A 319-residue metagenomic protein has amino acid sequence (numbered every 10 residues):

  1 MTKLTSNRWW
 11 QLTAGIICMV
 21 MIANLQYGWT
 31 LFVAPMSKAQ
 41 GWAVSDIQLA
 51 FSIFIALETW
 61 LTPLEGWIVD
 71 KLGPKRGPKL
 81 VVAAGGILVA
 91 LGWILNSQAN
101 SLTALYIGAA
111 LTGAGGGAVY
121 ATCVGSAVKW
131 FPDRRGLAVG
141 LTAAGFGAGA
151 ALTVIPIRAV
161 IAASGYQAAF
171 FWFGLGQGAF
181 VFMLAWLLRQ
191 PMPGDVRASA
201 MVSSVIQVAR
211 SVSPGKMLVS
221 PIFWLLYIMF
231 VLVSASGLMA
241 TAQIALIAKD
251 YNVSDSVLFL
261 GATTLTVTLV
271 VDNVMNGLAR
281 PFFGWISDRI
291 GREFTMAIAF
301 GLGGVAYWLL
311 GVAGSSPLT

Functional and structural regions predicted by a protein language model:
V20, G92-W93, T103-A118, V231 (+1 more regions): Hydrophobic core of transmembrane alpha-helices in multi-pass small-molecule transporters, especially MFS/SLC-type
Y27, I55-P63, A150-A151, N273-P281: Residue-level signature of mid-helix packing/kink "hotspots" within the transmembrane helices of 12-pass Major
Y27-M36, G215-W285: Extracytoplasmic gate region of multi-pass secondary transporters
M36, A118-F131, A138-V139: Intracellular juxtamembrane helix-capping segments at the cytosolic ends of symmetry-related transmembrane helices
L61-R76, A279-G291: Helix-to-loop junctions at the C-terminal end of transmembrane segments in multipass secondary transporters
K71-G86, D288-F300: Cytoplasmic membrane-interface "Motif A"-like loop-to-helix N-cap segments of 12-TM Major Facilitator Superfamily
I87-N100, G301-S315: C-terminal ends and interior cores of transmembrane alpha-helices in multi-pass membrane transporters/permeases
T142, F146-P193: Helix-loop-helix hairpin linking two adjacent transmembrane segments in secondary transporters
